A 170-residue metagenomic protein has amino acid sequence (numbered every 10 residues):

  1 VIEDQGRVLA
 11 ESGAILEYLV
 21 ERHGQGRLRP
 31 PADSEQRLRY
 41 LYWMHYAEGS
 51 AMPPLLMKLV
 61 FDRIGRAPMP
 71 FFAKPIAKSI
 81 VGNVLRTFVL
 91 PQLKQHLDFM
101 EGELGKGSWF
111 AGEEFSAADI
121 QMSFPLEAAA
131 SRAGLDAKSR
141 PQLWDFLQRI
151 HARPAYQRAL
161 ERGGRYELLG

Functional and structural regions predicted by a protein language model:
V1, G26-P31, P53-L55, W109-E113 (+2 more regions): Short, hydrophobic secondary-structure boundary micro-motifs
V1-N83: GST-like domain detector, emphasizing the conserved glutathione-binding G-site in the N-terminal thioredoxin-like
E3-D4, A111, M122, L168: Conserved hydrophobic "DFG−1" position in protein kinase catalytic cores
A14, Q142, A155: Residue-level recognition of oxygen-bearing side chains
A47-A152: GST-like fold's C-terminal all-alpha helical module
Y156-G170: Terminal-tail/helix-coil boundary detector
